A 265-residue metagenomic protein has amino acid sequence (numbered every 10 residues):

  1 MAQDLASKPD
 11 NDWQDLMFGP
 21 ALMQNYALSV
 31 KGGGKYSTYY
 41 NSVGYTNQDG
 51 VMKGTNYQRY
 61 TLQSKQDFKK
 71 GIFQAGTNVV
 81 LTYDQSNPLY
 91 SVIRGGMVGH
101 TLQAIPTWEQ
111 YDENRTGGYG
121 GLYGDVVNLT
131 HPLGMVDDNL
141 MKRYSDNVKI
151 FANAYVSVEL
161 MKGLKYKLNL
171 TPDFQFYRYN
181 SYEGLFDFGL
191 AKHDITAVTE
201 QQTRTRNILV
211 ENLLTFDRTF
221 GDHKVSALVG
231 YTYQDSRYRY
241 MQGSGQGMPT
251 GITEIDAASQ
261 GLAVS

Functional and structural regions predicted by a protein language model:
M1-D10, G50-M52, Y57-K149, K167-S265: Surface-exposed loop/interface segments of Gram-negative outer-membrane beta-barrel transport/assembly proteins
D10-A21: Periplasmic N-terminal accessory/gating domains of Gram-negative outer-membrane beta-barrel systems
M17, N25-N47, V51, T61-D67 (+2 more regions): Predominantly transmembrane beta-strands of Gram-negative outer membrane beta-barrel pores used for transport
L22-Q24, I150: Short Pro-Gly-centered flexible turn/kink motifs
M23, G34-K35, K69-F73, E159-G163 (+1 more regions): Outer-membrane beta-barrel channels and translocator barrels
T38, F151, G163-K167: A common structural microfeature
